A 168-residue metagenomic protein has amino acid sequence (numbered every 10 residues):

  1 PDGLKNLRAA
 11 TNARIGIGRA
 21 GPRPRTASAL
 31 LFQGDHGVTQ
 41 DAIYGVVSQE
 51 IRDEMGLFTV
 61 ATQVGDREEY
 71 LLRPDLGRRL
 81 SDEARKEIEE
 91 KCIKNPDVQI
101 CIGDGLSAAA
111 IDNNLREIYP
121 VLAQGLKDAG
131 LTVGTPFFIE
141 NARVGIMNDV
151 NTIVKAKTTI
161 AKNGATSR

Functional and structural regions predicted by a protein language model:
P1-R85: Active-site loop/lid in soluble adenylation, ligation, and acyl-transfer enzymes
V46, T59, V121, G125 (+1 more regions): Alpha-helical scaffold segments in soluble metabolic enzymes
V60-Q63, D128, V133-R168: A structural signal for small-residue-enriched, beta-sheet-centric alpha/beta enzyme cores and oligomeric scaffold folds
L72, I111-N114, N148-D149: Short acidic, glycine/serine/threonine-rich loops at helix termini
L80-R85, E117-V121, I139-M147: Active-site glycine-rich loop that binds ribose-phosphate moieties when present
E87-P96: Glycine-rich phosphate/diphosphate-binding loops that line cofactor/substrate pockets in enzymes
D97-A110: Short glycine-rich or small-residue beta-strand-to-loop segments that form or flank ligand, phosphate, metal/Fe-S
A108-G130: Glycine-rich phosphate/diphosphate-binding loop of Rossmann-like nucleotide-binding domains
